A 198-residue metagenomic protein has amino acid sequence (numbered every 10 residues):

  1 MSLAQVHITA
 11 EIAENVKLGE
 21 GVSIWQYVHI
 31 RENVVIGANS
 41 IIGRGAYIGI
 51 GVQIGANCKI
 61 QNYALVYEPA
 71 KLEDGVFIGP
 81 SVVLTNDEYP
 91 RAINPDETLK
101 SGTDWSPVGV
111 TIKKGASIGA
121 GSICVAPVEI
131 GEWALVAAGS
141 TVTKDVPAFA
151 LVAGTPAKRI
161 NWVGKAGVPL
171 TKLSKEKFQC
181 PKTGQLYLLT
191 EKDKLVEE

Functional and structural regions predicted by a protein language model:
S2-I8, S23-E129: Flexible, glycine/small-residue-enriched loop-and-beta-strand segment within the central core of proteins
V6-V16: N-terminal first-folded block
I41, S117, L135, L151-A153: Short-chain dehydrogenase/reductase
E132-L135, T141, Y187: Internal alpha/beta core interface subdomains
A148-G154, V163-K172: Short, intrinsically disordered, charge-biased short linear motifs at domain edges
R159-W162, F178: Cys/His-enriched microdomains
G164, C180-T183: Short cysteine-rich clusters marking metal-coordination/redox-active sites
K172-L173, L186-T190: Short, non-ligating residues that shape and space the ligands of small metal-coordination modules and catalytic
